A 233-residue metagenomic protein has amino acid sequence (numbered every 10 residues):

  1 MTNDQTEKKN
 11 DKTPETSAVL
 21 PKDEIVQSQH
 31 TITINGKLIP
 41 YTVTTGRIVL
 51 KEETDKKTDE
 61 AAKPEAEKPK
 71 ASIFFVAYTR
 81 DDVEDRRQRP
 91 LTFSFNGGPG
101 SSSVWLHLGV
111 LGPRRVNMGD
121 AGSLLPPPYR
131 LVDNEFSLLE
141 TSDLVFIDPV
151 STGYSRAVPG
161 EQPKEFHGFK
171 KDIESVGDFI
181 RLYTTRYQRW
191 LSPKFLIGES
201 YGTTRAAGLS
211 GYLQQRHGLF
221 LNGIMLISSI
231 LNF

Functional and structural regions predicted by a protein language model:
T2-K12, D55-E165: N-terminal cap/lid subdomain of alpha/beta-hydrolase-fold enzymes
T13-T33, T44-T45: Short acidic, Pro/Gly- and aromatic-enriched capping/linker segments at domain boundaries
I39-Y41: Short, isolated positions in well-ordered beta-strands
A66-I73, E165-G177, Y201-A206: Phosphate/oxyanion-binding active-site loops and adjacent basic polyanion-contact surfaces
N96, I197, M225-S228: Alpha/beta-hydrolase-fold catalytic nucleophile elbow
P149, G223-F233: Active-site nucleophile loop of the alpha/beta-hydrolase fold
Q188-Y201: Alpha/beta-hydrolase fold nucleophile elbow
T203-Q215, I224: Short glycine-enriched nucleophile-adjacent loop and the immediately C-terminal alpha-helix near the catalytic center
